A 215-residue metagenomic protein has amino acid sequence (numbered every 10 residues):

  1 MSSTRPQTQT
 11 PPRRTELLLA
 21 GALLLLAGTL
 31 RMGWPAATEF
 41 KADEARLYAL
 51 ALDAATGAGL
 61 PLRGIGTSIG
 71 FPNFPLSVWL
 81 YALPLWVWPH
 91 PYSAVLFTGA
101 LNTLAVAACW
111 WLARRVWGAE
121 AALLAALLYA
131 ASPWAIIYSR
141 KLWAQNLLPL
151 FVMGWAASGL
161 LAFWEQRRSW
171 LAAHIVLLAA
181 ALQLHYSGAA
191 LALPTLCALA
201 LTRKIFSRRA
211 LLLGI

Functional and structural regions predicted by a protein language model:
R5-Q7, R115-V116, E120, W155-A173 (+2 more regions): Membrane-interface transmembrane helices that cradle and orient dolichyl/undecaprenyl
E16-E44, I215: Transmembrane signal-anchor helices characteristic of membrane glycosylation enzymes that use polyprenol
L24-G28, A125-A130, L178, L182: Short helix- or helix-capping micro-motifs that position conserved polar/aromatic residues at function-defining sites
M32-W34, A45-W79, L83, V87: Extracytosolic helix-loop segments that constitute the early lumenal/periplasmic catalytic or substrate-binding loops
A51, A108, L127-L128, I137 (+2 more regions): Specific aromatic-rich, kink-prone transmembrane helix
P75-W79, V87-L104, Y138, L142: Loop-to-helix entry region of an early transmembrane alpha helix in multi-pass inner-membrane enzymes
W134, R140-L147, Y186: Short acidic/glycine- and proline-prone juxtamembrane loop motifs at membrane-interface regions of multi-pass membrane
P149, L171-L178, S187-T202, G214: Transmembrane-embedded, aromatic-rich helix segments that form part of the hydrophobic channel/pocket engaging
